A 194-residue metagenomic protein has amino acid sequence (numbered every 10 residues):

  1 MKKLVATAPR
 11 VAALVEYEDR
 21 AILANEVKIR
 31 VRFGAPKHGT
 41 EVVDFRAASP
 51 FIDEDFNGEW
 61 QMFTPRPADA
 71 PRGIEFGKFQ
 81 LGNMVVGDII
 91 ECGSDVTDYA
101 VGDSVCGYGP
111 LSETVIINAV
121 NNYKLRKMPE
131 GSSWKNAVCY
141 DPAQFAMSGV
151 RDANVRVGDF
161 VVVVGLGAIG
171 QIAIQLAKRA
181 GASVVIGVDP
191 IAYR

Functional and structural regions predicted by a protein language model:
M1-G73: Short N-terminal strand-loop motif that marks the start of NAD(P)H/FAD-dependent oxidoreductase cofactor-binding domains
A8, R32, C92-S94, P110-L111 (+1 more regions): Short, surface-exposed secondary-structure boundary micro-motifs
L23, A100-V101, R156: Residue-level recognition of short, solvent-exposed, well-ordered loop/turn junctions that link secondary-structure
I29, G107-Y108, V163: A generic structural signal for residues embedded in beta-strands
D69-G109: A glycine-/small-residue-rich N-terminal strand-loop-strand element that serves as the cofactor-binding glycine loop
Q80, Y108-N121: A structural motif shared across PLP-dependent enzymes of the aminotransferase-like
V115-S132, S183: Short, compositionally biased
S133-R194: Mid-domain Rossmann-like dinucleotide-binding core that forms the NAD(H)/NADP(H) cofactor-binding site
